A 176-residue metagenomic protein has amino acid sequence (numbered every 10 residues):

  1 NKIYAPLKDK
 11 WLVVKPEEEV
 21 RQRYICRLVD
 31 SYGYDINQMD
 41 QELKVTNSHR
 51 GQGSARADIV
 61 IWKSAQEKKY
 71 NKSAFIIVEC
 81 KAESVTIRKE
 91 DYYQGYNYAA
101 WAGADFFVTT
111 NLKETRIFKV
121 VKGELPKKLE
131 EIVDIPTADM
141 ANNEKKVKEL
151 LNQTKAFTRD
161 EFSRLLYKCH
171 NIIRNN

Functional and structural regions predicted by a protein language model:
N1-N176: Non-catalytic, mostly N-terminal accessory regions of nucleic-acid modification and defense proteins
